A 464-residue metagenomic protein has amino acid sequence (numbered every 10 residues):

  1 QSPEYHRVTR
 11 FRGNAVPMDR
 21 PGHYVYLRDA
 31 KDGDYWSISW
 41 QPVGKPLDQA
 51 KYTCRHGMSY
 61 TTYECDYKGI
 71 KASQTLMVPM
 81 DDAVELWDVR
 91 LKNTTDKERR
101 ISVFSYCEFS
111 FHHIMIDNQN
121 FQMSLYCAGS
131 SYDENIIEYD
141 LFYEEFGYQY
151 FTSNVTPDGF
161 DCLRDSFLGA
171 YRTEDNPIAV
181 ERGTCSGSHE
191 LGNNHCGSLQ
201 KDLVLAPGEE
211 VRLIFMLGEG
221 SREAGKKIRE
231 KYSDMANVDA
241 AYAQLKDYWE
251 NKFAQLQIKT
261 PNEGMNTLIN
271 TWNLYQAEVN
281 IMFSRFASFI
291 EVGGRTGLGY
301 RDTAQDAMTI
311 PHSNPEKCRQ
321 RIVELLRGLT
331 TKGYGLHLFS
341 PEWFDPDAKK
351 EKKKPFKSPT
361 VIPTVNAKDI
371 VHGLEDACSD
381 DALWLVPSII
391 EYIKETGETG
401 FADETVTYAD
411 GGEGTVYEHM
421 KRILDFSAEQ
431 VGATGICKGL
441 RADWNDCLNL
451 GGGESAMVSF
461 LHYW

Functional and structural regions predicted by a protein language model:
Q1-T303, P315-G328, P355-T364, E391-E395: Anionic coordination/interaction segments
Y26-D29, L298, T303, A307-T434 (+2 more regions): Aromatic-rich carbohydrate-recognition surfaces in CAZymes
A50, M58-Y63, D81-V84, T94 (+4 more regions): Hydrophobic, small-residue-rich alpha-helical packing segments that form membrane-like cores
Y106, E342-W343, R441-N445: A glycine-rich phosphate-binding loop feature that marks nucleotide/adenosyl-phosphate handling sites
V204, E209, R295, A382 (+2 more regions): Ser/Thr/Asn(+Pro)-rich, low-complexity disordered segments
L256-T260, D403, T407, T415 (+1 more regions): Short, charged, low-complexity loops and linkers
I258, F283, F401-A402, G439: Short clusters of hydrophobic/aromatic residues that line enzyme substrate/ligand-binding pockets
R285-E291, V365-D369, D443-L450: Short glycine/proline-rich turn/loop motifs
